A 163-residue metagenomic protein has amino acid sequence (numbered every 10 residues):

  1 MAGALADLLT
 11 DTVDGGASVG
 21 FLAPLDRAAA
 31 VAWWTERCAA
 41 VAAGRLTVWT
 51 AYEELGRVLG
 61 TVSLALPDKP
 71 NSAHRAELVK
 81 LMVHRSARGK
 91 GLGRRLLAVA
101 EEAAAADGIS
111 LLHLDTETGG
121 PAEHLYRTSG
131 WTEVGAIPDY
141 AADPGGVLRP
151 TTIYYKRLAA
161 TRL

Functional and structural regions predicted by a protein language model:
A2-K80, H84-S86, L97-V99, A103 (+1 more regions): Acetyl-CoA-dependent GNAT
L46, R149-I153: Short hydrophobic/aromatic beta-strand or adjacent loop that forms the aromatic wall/cage of a ligand/substrate-binding
K90: Flexible nucleotide-binding loop
G93, L97, G119-A122, P138-G145: Short glycine/proline-centered loop/turn elements that form peptide/ligand docking sites
L97, A104-E117: Conserved GNAT acetyl-CoA-binding A-motif
H113-D115, T132-P150: Conserved catalytic-core motifs of GNAT/GCN5-like acyltransferases
Y126, W131: Conserved active-site tyrosine of GNAT-family acetyltransferases
